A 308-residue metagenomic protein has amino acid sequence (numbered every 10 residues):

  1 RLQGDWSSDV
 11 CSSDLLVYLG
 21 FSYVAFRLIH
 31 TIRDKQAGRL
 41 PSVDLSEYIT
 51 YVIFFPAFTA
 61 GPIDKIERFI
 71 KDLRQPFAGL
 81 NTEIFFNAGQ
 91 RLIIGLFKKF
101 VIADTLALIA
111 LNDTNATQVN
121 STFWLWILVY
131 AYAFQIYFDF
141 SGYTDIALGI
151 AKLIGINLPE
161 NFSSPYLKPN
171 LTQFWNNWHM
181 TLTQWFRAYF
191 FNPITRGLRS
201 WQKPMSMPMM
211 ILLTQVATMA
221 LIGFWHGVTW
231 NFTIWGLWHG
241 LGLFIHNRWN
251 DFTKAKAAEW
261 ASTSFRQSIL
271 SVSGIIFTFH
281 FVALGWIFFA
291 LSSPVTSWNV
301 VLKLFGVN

Functional and structural regions predicted by a protein language model:
R1-D5: Short, exposed "boundary/linker" segments that immediately precede the start of a downstream structural module
S8-N308: Membrane-embedded transmembrane alpha-helical bundles that form the catalytic cores of multi-pass lipid-modifying
